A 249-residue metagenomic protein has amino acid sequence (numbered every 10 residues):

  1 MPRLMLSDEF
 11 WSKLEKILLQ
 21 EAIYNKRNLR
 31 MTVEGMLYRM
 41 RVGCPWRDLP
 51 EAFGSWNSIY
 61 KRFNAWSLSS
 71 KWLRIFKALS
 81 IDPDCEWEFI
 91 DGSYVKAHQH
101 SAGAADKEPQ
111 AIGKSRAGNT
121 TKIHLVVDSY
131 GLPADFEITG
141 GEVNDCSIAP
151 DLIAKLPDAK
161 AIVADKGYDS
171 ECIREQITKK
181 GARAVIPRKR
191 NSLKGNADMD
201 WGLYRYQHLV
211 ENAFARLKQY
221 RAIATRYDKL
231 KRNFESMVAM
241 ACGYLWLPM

Functional and structural regions predicted by a protein language model:
M1-M249: Short alpha-helical elements
